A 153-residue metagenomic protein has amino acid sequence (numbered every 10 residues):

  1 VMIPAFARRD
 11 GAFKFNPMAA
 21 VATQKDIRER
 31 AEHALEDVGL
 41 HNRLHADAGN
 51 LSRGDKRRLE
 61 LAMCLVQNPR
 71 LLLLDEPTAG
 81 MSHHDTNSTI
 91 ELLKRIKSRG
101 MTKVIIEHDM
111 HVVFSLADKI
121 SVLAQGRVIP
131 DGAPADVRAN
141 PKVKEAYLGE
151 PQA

Functional and structural regions predicted by a protein language model:
A12, A34-D55: Conserved ABC nucleotide-binding domain
L61: Hydrophobic anchor residue at the start of the ABC signature
N68: Conserved catalytic motifs of ABC-family nucleotide-binding domains
L72-E76: Catalytic Walker B motif of ABC-type/P-loop ATPase nucleotide-binding domains
N87-R99: Helical segment within the ABC ATPase nucleotide-binding domain
V113-S115: A short, surface-exposed alpha-helical micro-motif characterized by mixed small hydrophobic and charged/polar residues
